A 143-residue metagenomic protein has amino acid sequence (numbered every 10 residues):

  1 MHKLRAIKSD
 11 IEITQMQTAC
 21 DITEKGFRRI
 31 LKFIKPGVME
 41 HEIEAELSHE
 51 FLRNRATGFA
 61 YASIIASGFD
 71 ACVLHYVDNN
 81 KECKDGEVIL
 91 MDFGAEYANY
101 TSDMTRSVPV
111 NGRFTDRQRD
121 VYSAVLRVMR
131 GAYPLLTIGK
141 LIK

Functional and structural regions predicted by a protein language model:
M1-K143: Active-site neighborhoods and metal-handling regions in enzymes and metal-associated proteins
